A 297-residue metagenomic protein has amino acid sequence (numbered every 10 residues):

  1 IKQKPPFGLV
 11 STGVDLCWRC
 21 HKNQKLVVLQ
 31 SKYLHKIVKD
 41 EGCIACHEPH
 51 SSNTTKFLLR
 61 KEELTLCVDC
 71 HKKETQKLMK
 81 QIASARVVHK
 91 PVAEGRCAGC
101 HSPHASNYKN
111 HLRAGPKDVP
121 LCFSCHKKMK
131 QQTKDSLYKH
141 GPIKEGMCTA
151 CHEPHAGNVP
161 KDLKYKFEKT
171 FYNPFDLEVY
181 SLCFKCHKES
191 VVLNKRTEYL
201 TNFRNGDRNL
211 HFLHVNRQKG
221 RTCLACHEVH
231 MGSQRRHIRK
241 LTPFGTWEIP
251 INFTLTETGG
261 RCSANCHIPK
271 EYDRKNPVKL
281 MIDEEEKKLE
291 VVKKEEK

Functional and structural regions predicted by a protein language model:
I1-K297: Short sequence/structural segments immediately N-terminal
